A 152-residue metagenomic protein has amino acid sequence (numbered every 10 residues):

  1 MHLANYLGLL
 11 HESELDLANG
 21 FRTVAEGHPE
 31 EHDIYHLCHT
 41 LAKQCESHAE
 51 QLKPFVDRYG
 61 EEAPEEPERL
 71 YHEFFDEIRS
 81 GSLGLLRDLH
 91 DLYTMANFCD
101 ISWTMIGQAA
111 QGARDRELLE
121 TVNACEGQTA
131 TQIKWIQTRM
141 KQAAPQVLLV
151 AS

Functional and structural regions predicted by a protein language model:
M1-P29, L86-A113: Alpha-helical bundle segments that constitute or directly flank the non-heme di-iron/ferroxidase center
H2-L10, E30-E50, D88-M95, R116-T129: Alpha-helical scaffold segments that form or flank carboxylate-/histidine-based iron centers
G20, L92-S152: Preference for long, well-ordered alpha-helical segments
V24, H48, Q132: Short alpha-helical functional segments enriched in proximate histidine and acidic residues
E26-E30, R58, G112, Q142-P145: Secondary-structure boundary motif
E30-E31, E61, L83, G112-R116: Alpha-helix boundary/capping and short turn/kink residues
H32-E68, I136-R139: Conserved alpha-helical segments that form or flank metal/cofactor-binding pockets of metalloenzymes
P54-D91, F98-D100, V150-S152: Carboxylate-rich helix-loop segments that flank metal/cofactor sites and access channels in metalloenzymes
